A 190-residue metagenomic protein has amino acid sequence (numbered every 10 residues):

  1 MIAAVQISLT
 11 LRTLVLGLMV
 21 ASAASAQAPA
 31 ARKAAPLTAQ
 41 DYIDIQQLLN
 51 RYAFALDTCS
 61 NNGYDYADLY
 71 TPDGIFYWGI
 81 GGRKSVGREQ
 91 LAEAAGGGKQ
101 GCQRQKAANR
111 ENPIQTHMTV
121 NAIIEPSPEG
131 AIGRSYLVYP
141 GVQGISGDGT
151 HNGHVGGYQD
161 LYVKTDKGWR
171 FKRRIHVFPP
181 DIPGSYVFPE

Functional and structural regions predicted by a protein language model:
M1-L9: N-terminal secretory signal peptides that target proteins for export/translocation
I2, M19-A31: Short, low-complexity disordered leader/linker segments with a strong preference for bacterial N-terminal type II
T10-S22: Bacterial N-terminal signal peptides
Q27-P36, R110-E190: A beta-strand edge to alpha-helix "cap/lid" segment located at domain peripheries
Q27-P72: Short, low-complexity N-terminal intrinsically disordered segments enriched in polar/charged residues
L37-Q40, R83-V86, T150: A structural signal for alpha-helical segments
F54, F76, H176: Active-site micro-motifs of SAM-dependent methyltransferase domains
N62-L137: A solvent-exposed, acidic/Ser-Thr-rich amphipathic alpha-helical stretch
